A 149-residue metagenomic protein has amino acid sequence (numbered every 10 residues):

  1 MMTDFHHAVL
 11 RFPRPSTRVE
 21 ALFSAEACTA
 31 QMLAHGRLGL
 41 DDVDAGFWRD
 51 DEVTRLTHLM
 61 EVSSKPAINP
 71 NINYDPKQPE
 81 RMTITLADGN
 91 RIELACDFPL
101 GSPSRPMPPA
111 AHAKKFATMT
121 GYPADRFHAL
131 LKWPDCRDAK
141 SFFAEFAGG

Functional and structural regions predicted by a protein language model:
M1-G149: Terminal-appendage/accessory-domain detector
